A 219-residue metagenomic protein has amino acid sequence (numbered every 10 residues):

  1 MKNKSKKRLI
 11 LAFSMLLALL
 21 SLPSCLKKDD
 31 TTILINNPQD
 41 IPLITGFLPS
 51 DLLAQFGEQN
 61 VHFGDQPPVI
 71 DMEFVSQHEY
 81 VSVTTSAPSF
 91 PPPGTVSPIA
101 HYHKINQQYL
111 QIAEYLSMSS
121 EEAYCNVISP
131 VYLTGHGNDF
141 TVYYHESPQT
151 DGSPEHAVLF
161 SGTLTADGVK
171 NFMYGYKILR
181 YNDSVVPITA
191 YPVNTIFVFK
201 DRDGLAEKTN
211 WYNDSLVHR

Functional and structural regions predicted by a protein language model:
K2-F13: Bacterial N-terminal signal peptides that target proteins for export
S21-S24: C-terminal motif of bacterial Sec signal peptides marking the signal peptidase cleavage site
L26-S89, G204-R219: Amphipathic/hydrophobic helical signal segments and adjacent flexible N-terminal regions that mediate secretion
I70-E73, L110-L116, G135-Y143, K170-F172: Short, hydrophobic/aromatic-rich segments at coil-to-beta transitions
V75-V83, S117, T141-Q149, Y174-Y181: Generic short beta-strand segments
Y80-P130: N-terminal glycine/threonine-rich, aromatic-flanked beta-hairpin/loop signature
T95-I99, C125-S129, G152-F160, F172-Y174 (+1 more regions): Short, surface-exposed coil-to-beta transition loops
A157-R219: Glycine-rich, aromatic-bearing surface loops/beta-hairpins
